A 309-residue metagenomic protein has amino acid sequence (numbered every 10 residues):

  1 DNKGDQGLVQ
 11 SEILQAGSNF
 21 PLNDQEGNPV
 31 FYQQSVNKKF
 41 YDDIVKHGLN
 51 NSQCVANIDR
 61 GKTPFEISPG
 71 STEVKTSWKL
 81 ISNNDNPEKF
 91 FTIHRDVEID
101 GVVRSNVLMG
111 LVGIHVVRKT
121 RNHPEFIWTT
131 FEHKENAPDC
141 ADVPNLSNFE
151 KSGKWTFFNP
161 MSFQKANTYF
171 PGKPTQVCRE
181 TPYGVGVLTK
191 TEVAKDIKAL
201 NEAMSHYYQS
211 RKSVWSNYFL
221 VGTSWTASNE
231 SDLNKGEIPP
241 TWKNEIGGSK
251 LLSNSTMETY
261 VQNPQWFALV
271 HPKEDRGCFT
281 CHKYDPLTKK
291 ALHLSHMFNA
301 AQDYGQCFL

Functional and structural regions predicted by a protein language model:
D1-A16, L22-G27, N37-K38, H47 (+4 more regions): Sequence context surrounding c-type heme c attachment/ligation sites in exported
D1-V102: A domain-level signal for the mature, folded cores of soluble proteins
R104-M109: Extracellular/periplasmic catalytic domains that process cell-envelope and extracellular macromolecules
